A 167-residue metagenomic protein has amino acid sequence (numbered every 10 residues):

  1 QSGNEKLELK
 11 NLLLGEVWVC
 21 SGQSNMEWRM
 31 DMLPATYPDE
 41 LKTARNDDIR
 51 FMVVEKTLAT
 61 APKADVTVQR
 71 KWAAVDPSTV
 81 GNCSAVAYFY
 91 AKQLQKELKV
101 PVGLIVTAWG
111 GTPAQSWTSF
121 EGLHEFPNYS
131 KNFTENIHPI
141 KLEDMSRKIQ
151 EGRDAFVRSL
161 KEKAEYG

Functional and structural regions predicted by a protein language model:
Q1-G167: Cell-envelope and extracellular/periplasmic
